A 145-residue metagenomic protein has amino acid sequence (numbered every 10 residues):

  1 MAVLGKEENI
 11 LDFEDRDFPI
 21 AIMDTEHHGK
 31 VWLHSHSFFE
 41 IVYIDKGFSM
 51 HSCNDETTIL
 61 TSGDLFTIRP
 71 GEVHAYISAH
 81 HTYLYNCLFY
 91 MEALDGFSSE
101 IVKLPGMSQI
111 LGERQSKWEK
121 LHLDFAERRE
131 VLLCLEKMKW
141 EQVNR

Functional and structural regions predicted by a protein language model:
M1-T61, L65, V102-E119: Generic protein-terminus/edge-of-domain signal
A2-P19, I77-V143: A hydrophobic/aromatic-rich effector-binding and dimerization subdomain of bacterial HTH-type transcriptional regulators
D24-E26, G71, F97: Extended, non-catalytic scaffold segments that flank or surround catalytic motifs
H34-H36, H74, Y90: Histidine-centered divalent metal-coordination motifs
I44, I68, C87-F89: Catalytic metal- and UDP-sugar-binding loop of GT-A-like glycosyltransferases, i.e., residues flanking the conserved
K46-F48, G71, E92: Short loop segments at secondary-structure junctions
M50-S52, I68, V73-H80, Y85: Short beta-strand His + acidic residue motifs that chelate non-heme Fe in jelly-roll/DSBH and cupin folds
D55, Q142-R145: Short coil/turn residues that cap or connect secondary-structure elements
